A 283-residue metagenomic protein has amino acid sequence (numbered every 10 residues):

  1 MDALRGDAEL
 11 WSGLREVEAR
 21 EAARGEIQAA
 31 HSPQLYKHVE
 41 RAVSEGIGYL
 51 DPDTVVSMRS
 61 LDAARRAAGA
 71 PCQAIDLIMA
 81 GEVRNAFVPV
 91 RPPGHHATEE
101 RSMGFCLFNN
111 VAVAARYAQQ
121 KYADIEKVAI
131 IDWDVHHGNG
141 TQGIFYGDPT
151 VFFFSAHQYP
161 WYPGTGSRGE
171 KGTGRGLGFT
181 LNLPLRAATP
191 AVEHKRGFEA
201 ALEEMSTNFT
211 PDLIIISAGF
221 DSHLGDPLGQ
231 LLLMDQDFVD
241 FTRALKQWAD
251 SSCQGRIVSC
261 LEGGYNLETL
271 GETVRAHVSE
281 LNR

Functional and structural regions predicted by a protein language model:
M1-R283: HDAC/HDAC-like amidohydrolase catalytic core signature
